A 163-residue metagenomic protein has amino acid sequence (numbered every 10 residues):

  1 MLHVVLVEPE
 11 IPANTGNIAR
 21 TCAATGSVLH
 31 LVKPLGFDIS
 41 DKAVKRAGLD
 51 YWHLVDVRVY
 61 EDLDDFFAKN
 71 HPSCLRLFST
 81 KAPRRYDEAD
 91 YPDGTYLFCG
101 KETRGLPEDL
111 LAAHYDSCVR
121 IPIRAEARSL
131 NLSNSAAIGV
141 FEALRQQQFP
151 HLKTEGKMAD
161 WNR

Functional and structural regions predicted by a protein language model:
M1-R163: Post-transcriptional modification and biogenesis factors for structured RNAs of the translation apparatus
